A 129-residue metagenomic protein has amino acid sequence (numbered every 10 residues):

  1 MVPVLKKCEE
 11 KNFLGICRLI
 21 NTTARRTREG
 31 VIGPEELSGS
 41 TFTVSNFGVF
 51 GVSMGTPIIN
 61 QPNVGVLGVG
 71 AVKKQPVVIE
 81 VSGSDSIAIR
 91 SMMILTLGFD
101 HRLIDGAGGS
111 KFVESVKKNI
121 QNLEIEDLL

Functional and structural regions predicted by a protein language model:
M1-L129: C-terminal catalytic/motor cores of large multi-domain enzyme assemblies
